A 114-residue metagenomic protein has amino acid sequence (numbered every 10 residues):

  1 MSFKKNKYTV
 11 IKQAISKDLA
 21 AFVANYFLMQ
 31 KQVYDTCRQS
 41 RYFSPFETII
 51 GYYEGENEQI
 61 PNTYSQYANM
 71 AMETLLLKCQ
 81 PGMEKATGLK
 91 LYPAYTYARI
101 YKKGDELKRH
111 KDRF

Functional and structural regions predicted by a protein language model:
M1-A86: Non-heme Fe(II)/2-oxoglutarate
K7, R38-R41, R99, R109-R113: Arginine residue identity/basic-tract feature
K12-Q13, I100-K102: Pocket-edge structural micro-motifs
T87, Y92-P93, Y101-F114: Catalytic core of non-heme Fe(II) oxygenases with the double-stranded beta-helix
